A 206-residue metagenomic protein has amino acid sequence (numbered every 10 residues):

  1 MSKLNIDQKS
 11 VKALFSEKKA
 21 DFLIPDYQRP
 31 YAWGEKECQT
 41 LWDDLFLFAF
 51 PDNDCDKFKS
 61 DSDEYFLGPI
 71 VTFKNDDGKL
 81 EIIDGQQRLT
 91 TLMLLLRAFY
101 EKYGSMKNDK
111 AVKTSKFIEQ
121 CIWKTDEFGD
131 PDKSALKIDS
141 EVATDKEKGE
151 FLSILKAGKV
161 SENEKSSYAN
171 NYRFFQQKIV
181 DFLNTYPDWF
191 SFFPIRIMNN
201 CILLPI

Functional and structural regions predicted by a protein language model:
M1-I206: Glycine- and hydrophobic-rich flexible loops that cap the catalytic core of alpha/beta enzyme folds
